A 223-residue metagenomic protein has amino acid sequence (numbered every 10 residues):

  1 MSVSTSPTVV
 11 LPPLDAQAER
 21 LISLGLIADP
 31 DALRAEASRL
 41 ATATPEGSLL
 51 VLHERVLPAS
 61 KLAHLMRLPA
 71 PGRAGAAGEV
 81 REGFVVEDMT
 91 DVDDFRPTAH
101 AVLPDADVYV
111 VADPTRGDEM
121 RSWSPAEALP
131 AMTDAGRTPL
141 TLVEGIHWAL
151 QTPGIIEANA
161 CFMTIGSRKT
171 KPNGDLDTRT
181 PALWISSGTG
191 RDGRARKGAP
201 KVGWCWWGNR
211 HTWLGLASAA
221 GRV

Functional and structural regions predicted by a protein language model:
M1-T138, G145-V223: A binding-site-centric feature that preferentially detects glycan-recognition modules on secreted/surface proteins
